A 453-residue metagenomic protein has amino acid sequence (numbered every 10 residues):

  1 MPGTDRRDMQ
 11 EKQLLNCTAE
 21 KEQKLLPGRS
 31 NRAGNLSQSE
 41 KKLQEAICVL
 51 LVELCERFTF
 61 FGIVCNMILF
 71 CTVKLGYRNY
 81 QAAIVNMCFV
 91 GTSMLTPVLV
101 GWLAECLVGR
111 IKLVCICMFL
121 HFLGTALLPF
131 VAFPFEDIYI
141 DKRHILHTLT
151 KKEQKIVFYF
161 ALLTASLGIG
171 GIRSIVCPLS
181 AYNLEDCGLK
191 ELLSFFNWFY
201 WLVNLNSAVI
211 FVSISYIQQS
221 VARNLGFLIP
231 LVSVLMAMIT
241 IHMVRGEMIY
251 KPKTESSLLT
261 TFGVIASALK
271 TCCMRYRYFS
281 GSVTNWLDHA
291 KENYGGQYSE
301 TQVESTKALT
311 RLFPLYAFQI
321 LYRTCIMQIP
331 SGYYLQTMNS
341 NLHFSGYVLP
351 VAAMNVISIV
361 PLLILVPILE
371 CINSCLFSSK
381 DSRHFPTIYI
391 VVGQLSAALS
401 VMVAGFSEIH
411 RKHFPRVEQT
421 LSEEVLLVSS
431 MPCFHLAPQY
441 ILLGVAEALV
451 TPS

Functional and structural regions predicted by a protein language model:
P2-Y139, T148-S453: Hydrophobic transmembrane alpha-helices of multi-pass solute transporters/permeases
